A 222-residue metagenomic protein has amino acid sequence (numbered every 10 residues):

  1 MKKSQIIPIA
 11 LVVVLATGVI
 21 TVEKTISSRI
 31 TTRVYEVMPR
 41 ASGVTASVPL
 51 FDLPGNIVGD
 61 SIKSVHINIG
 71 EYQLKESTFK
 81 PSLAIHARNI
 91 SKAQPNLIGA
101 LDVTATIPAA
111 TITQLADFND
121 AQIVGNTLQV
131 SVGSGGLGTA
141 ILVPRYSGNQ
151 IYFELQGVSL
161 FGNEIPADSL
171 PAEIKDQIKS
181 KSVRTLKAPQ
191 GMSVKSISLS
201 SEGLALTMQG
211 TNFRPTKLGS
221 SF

Functional and structural regions predicted by a protein language model:
M1-V58, T216-F222: Hydrophobic membrane-targeting and insertion signals
I9-I26, L74-T106, I141-F161: N-terminal short leaders/motifs
V34, M38, L50-D52, E71-Q73 (+7 more regions): Beta-strand elements of well-folded, non-transmembrane domains
A41-G135: N-terminal beta-strand/beta-hairpin edge segment
L115, V124-T127, Q150-S196: Extended amphipathic ligand-handling, pore-lining, and cofactor/metal-binding catalytic surfaces
F118-I123, V143-R145, K195-S198: Short, exposed beta-strand/loop patches in secreted or surface proteins that constitute
K179-F222: Extracytoplasmic/luminal low-complexity segments enriched in Pro/Gly and acidic/polar residues that act as flexible
